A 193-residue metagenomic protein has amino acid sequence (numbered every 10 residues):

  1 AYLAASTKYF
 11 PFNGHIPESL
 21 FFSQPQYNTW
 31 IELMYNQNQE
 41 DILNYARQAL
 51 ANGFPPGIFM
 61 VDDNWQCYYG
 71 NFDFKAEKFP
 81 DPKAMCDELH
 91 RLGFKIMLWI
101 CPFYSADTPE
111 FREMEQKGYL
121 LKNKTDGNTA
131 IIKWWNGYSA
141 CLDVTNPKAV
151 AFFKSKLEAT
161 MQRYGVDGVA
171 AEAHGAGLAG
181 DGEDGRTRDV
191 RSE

Functional and structural regions predicted by a protein language model:
A1-P56, C86-E88, G168: Carbohydrate-recognition beta-sandwich/jelly-roll modules in extracellular/periplasmic carbohydrate-active proteins
P55-E193: Aromatic- and carboxylate-enriched substrate-binding clefts and catalytic-loop regions of carbohydrate-active enzymes
